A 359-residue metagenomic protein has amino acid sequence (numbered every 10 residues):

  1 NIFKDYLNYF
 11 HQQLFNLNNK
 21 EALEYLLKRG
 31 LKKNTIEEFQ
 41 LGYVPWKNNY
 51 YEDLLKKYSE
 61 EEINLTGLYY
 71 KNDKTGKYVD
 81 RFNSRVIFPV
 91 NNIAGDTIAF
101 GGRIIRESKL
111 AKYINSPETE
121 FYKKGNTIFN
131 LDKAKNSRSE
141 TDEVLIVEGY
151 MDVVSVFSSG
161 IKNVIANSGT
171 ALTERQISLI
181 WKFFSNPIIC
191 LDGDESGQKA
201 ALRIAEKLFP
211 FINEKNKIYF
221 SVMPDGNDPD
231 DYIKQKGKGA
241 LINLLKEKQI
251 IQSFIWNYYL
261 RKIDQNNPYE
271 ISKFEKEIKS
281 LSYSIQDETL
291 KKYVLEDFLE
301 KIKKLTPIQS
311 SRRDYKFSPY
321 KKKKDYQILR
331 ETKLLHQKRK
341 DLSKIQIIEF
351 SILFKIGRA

Functional and structural regions predicted by a protein language model:
N1-E61, L65-T66: Non-catalytic accessory segments of DNA primases and related replication-initiation nucleases
N1-F3, W46-F183, A200-A201: Phosphate-handling DNA/RNA-contact segment within nucleic-acid enzymes
Y6, L26, Q40, Y150 (+3 more regions): Short alpha-helical scaffolding segments that buttress acidic/His motifs in well-ordered protein cores
N8-Y9, N115-E120, S280-L281, L334-K338: Short hinge/gating elements
K20, E24, E148, E288-Y293: Short, solvent-exposed positions on alpha-helices
L26, V156, P229: Residue-level signature of catalytic and energy-coupling elements of molecular machines, predominantly ATP/GTP-dependent
I36-E52, G67-K71, K77, I308-K322: Short linear loop/turn motifs
N92-I93, K135-E143, T173-P187, G193-R358: A charged alpha-helical hairpin associated with nucleic-acid processing machineries
